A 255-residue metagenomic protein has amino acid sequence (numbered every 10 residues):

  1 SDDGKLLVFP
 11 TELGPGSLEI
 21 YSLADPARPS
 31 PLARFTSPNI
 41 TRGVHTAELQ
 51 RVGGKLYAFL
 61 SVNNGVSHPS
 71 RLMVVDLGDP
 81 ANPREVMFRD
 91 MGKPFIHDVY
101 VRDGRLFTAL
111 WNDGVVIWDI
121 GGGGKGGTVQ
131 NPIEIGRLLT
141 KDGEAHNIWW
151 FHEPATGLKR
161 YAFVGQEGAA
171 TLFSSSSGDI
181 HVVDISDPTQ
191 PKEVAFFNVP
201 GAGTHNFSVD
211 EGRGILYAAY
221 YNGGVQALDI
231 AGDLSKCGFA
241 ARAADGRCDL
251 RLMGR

Functional and structural regions predicted by a protein language model:
S1-R255: Feature marking well-ordered beta-strand scaffolds used for ligand recognition
